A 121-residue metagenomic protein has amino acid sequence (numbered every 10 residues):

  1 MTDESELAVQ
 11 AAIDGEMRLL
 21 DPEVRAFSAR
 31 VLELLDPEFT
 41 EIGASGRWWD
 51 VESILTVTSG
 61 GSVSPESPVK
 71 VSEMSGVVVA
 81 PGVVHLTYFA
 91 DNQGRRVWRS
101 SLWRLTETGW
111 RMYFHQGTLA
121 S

Functional and structural regions predicted by a protein language model:
T2-E33, E38-S121: A beta-strand edge to alpha-helix "cap/lid" segment located at domain peripheries
